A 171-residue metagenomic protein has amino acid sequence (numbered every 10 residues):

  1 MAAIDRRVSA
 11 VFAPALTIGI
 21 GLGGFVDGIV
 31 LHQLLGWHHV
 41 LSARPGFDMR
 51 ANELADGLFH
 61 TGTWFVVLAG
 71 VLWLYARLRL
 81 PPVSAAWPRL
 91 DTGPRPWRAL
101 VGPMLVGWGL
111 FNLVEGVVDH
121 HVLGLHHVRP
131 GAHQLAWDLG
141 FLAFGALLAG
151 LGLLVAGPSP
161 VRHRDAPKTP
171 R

Functional and structural regions predicted by a protein language model:
M1-V8: Short, Lys/Arg-rich, polar N-terminal cytosolic tail immediately upstream of the first transmembrane signal-anchor
A10-L31: N-terminal signal-anchor transmembrane alpha helix
G21-G24, V66-G70, G109-G116, L148-G152: Helical transmembrane-bundle signal
V30-L41, G116-A136: Interfacial helix-loop-helix junctions of multi-pass membrane proteins
W37-N52: Perimembrane loop-to-helix junctions flanking transmembrane segments
D48-L72, H133-L151, A156: Membrane-interface loop-to-helix entry segments
W73-V106, R162-R171: Cytoplasmic juxtamembrane regions at transmembrane-helix boundaries
W97-H126: Hydrophobic alpha-helical transmembrane segments of integral membrane proteins
